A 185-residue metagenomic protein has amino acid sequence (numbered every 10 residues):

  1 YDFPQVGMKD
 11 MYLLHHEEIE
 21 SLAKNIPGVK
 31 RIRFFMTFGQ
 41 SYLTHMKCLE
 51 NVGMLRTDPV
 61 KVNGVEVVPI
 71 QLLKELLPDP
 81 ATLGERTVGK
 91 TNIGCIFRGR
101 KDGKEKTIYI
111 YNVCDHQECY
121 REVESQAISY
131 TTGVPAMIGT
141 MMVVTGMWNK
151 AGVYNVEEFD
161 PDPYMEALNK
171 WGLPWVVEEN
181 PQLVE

Functional and structural regions predicted by a protein language model:
Y1-E185: C-terminal catalytic/substrate-binding lobe primarily of soluble NAD(P)-dependent oxidoreductases
